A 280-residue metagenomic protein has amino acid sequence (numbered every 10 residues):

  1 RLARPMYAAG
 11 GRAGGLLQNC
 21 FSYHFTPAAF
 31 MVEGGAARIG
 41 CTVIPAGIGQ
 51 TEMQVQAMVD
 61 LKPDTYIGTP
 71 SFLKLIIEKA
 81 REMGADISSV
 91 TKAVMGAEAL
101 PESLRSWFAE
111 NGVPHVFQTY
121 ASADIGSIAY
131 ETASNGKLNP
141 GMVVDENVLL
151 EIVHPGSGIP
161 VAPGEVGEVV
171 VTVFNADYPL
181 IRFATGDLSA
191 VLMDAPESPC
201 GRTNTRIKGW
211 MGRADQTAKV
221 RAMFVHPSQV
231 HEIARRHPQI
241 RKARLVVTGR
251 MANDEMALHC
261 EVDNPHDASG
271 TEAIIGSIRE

Functional and structural regions predicted by a protein language model:
R1-N111, I125, Y130-T132: Active-site phosphate/ATP/adenylate-binding loop shared across adenylate-forming ligases
L16-N19, V170, H259: Short, well-ordered beta-strand segments
I39, M83-D86, A162, I181 (+1 more regions): Extracytoplasmic/secreted proteins and extracellular or luminal domains
A46-G47, H115-Y120, I240-R244: Short, well-structured beta-strand/strand-turn elements
Y66, F174-E280: AMP-binding/adenylate-forming catalytic core of the ANL superfamily
L100-P196: Conserved AMP-binding/adenylate-forming
